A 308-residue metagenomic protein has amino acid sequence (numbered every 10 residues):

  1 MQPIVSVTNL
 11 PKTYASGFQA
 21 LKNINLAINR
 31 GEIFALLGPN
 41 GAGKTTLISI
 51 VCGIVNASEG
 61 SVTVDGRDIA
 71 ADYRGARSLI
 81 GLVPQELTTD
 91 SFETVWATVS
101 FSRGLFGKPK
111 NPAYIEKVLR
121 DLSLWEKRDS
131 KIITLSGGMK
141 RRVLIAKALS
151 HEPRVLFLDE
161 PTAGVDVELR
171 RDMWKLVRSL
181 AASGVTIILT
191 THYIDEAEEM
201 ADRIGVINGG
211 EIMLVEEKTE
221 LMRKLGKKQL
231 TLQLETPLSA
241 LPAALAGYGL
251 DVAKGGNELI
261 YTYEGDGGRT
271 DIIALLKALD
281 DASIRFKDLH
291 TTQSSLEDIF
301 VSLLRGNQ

Functional and structural regions predicted by a protein language model:
G60-A71, G75-A76: Conserved ABC transporter NBD signature motif
S100, G104-K127: Conserved ABC ATPase "signature" region
K131-L135: Conserved ABC ATPase signature
E152: Conserved catalytic motifs of ABC-family nucleotide-binding domains
L156-D159: Catalytic Walker B motif of ABC-type/P-loop ATPase nucleotide-binding domains
W174-E264: ABC transporter nucleotide-binding domain
